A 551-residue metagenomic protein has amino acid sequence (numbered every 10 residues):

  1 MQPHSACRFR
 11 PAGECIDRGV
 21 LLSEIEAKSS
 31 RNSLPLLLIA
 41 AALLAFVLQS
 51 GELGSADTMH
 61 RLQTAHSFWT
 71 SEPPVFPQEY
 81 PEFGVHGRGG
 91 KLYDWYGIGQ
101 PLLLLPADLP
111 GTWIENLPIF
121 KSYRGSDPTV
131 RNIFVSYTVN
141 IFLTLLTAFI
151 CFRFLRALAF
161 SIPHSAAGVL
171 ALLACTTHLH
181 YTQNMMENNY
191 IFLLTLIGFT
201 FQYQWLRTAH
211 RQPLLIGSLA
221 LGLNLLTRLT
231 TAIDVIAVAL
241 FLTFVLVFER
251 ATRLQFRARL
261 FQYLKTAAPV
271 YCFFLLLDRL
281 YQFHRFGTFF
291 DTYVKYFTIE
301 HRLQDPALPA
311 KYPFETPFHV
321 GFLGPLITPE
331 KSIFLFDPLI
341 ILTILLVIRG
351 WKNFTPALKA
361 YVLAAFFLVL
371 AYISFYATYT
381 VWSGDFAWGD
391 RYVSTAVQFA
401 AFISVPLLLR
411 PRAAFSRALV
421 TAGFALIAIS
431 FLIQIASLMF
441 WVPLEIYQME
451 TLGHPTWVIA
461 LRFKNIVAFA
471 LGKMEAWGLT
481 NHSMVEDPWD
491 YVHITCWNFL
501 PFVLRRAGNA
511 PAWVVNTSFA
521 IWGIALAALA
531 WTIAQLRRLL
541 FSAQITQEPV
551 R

Functional and structural regions predicted by a protein language model:
M1-L48, L53, L146, R156 (+4 more regions): Start-transfer (signal-anchor) and selected internal transmembrane alpha helices of multi-pass inner/ER membrane
C7, P35-I39, L117-D127, A148-A174 (+2 more regions): Transmembrane-helix signature of polytopic, membrane-embedded enzymes that assemble or transfer cell-envelope glycans
E26, A159, G198-L214, N224 (+1 more regions): Membrane-interface transmembrane helices that cradle and orient dolichyl/undecaprenyl
A42, S165-T176, T200, G217 (+2 more regions): Short helix- or helix-capping micro-motifs that position conserved polar/aromatic residues at function-defining sites
A148-C151, E249, F334-K359, L363 (+4 more regions): Hydrophobic, aromatic-rich transmembrane alpha-helices and their immediate juxtamembrane boundary segments
H180-Y190, H284, S332, G389-D390: Short acidic/glycine- and proline-prone juxtamembrane loop motifs at membrane-interface regions of multi-pass membrane
Q204-R207, D234-L275, L342-L358, F402 (+1 more regions): Perimembrane helix-loop-helix junctions
A232, F244, F261-L346, A365 (+2 more regions): Membrane-lumen/periplasm interface segments of specific transmembrane helices in polyprenyl phosphate-linked
